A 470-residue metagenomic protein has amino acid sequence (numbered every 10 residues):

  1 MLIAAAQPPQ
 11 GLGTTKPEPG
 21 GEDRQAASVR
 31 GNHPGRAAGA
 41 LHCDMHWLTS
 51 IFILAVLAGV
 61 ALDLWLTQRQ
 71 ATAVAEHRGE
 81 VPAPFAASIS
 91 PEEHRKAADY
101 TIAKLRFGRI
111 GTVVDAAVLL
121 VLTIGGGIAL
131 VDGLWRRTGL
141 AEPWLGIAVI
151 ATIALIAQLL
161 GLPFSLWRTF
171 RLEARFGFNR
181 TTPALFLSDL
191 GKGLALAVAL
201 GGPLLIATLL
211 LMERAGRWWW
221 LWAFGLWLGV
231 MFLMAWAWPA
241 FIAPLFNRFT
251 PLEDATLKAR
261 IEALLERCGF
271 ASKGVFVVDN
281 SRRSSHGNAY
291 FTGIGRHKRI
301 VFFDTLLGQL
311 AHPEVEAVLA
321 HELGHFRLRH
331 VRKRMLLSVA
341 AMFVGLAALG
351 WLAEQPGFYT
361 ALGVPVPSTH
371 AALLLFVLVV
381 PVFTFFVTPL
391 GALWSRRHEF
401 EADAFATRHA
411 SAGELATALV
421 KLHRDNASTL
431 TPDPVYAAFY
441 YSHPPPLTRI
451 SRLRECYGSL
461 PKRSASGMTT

Functional and structural regions predicted by a protein language model:
M1-I3, V29, M468: Short hydrophobic transmembrane-like helices used for membrane targeting/insertion
P8, P17: Cationic, low-complexity basic patches in intrinsically disordered or flexible, solvent-exposed regions
G21-D23: Intrinsic low-complexity, disordered N-terminal segments enriched in polar/charged/small residues
P34-D44: Short, Lys/Arg-enriched N-terminal segments with co-localized hydrophobic residues within the first ~10-30 amino acids
H46-P367, V382-T470: Polar-ligand-bearing catalytic/cofactor-coordination segments of membrane-embedded or membrane-tethered inner-membrane
L375-V379: Alpha-helical transmembrane segments
